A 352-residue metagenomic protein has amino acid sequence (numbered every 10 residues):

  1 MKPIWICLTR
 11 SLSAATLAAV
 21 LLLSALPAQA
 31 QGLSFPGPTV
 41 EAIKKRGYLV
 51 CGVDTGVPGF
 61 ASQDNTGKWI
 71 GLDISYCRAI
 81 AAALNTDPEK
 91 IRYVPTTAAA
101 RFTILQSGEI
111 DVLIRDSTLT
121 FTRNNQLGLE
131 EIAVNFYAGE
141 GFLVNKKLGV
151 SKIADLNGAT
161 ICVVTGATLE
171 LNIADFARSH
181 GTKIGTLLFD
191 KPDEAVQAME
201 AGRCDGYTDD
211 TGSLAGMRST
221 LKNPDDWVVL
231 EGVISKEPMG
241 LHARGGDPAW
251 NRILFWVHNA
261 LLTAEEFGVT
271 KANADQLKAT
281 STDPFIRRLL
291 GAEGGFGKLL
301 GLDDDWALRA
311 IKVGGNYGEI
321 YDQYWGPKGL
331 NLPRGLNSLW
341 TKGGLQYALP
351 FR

Functional and structural regions predicted by a protein language model:
S11-S24: Bacterial N-terminal signal peptides
L26-A30: Sec/Tat signal peptide C-region and signal peptidase I cleavage site
Q31-S34, V40, C77-R78, A82-A83 (+7 more regions): Extended ligand-binding regions for polar small-molecule ligands
G32-I114, Y317, L339, G343: Extracytoplasmic small-molecule ligand-binding "clamshell" domains of the periplasmic binding protein/Venus flytrap
T39, Y76-C77, A100-L105, P192-A198 (+2 more regions): Short, hydrophobic alpha-helical packing/hinge segments within bilobed ligand-binding/sensory domains
V50-G59, W69-L84, T118-L119, A138-E194: Bilobed "Venus flytrap"/periplasmic-binding protein-like clamshell domains and structurally analogous long
R78, A82, T86-D155, T211-I234 (+2 more regions): Acidic, polar ligand-binding/catalytic clefts
G295-R352: C-terminal functional modules
